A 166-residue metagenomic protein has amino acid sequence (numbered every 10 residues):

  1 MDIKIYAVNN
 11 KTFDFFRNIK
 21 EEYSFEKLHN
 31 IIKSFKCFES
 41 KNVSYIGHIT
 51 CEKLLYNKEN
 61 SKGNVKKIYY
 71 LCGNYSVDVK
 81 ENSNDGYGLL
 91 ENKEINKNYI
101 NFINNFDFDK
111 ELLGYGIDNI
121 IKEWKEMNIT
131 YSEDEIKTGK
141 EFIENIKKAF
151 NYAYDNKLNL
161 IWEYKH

Functional and structural regions predicted by a protein language model:
M1-K148, Y152, N156, Y164-H166: Acidic (Asp/Glu-rich) sequence patches and key acidic residues that form negatively charged surfaces used
